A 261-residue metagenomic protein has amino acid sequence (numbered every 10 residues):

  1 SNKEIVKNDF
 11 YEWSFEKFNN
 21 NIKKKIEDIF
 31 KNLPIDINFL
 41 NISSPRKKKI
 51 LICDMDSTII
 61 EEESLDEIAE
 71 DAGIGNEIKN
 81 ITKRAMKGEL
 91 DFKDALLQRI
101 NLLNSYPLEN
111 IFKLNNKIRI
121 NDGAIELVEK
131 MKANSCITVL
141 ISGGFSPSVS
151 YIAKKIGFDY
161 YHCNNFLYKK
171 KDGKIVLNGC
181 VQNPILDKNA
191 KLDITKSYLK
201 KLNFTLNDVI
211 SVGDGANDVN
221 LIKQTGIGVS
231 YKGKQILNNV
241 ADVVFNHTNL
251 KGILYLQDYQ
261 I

Functional and structural regions predicted by a protein language model:
S1-C53: Non-catalytic pre-domain segments flanking phosphatase-related domains
N2-S14, S43-R46, M55-Y168, T248: Alpha-helical substrate-recognition element adjacent to the catalytic core
K24, N110-I261: C-terminal cap/substrate-recognition subdomain and adjoining C-terminal extension of metal-dependent phosphatase-like
P34-D36, N41-S43, D66-I68, A85-G88 (+3 more regions): Short secondary-structure boundary micro-motifs
